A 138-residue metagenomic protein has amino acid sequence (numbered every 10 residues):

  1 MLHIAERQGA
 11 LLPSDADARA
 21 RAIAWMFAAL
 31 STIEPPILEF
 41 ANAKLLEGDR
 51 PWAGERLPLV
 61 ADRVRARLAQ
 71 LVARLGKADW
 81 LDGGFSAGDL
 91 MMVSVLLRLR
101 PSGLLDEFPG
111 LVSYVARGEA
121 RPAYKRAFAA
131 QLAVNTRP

Functional and structural regions predicted by a protein language model:
M1-R56: GST-like domain detector, emphasizing the conserved glutathione-binding G-site in the N-terminal thioredoxin-like
L2-E6, A24, Q70-A73, R98 (+1 more regions): Residue-level signal for well-ordered alpha-helical scaffold segments within enzymatic catalytic domains
G9, S31-E34, A69, A73-W80 (+1 more regions): Generic structural signal for secondary-structure transition and capping sites
A22, P109-S113, R117: Domain-level recognition of soluble alpha/beta enzyme cores, biased toward histidine phosphatases/phosphomutases
P36-A41, D79-L105, R117-K125: GST superfamily/GST-like fold recognition
G54-P58, S102-L104: Active-site rim elements
R56-L75: Amphipathic alpha-helical packing segments from all-alpha helical-bundle domains
Y124, A129-P138: Terminal-tail/helix-coil boundary detector
